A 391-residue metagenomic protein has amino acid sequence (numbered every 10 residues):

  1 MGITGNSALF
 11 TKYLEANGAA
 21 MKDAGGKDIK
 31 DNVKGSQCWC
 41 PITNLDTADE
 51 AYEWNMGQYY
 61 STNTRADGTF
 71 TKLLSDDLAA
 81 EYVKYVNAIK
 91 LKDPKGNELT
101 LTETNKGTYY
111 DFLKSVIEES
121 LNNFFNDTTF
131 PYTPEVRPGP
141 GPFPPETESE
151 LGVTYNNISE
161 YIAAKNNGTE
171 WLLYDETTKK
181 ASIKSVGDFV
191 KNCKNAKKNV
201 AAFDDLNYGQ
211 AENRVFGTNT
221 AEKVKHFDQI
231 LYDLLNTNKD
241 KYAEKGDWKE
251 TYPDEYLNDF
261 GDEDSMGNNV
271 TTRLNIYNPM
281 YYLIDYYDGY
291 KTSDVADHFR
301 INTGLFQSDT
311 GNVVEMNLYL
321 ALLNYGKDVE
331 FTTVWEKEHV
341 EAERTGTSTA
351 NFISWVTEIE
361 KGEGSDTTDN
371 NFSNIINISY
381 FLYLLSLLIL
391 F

Functional and structural regions predicted by a protein language model:
M1-Y59: Primarily recognizes the serine-hydrolase "nucleophile elbow" in alpha/beta-hydrolase and SGNH/GDSL folds
T4-A8, N17, C40-P41, D76 (+3 more regions): Cell-envelope and extracellular/periplasmic
G18-G26, K30-D31, N55, T62-V83 (+6 more regions): Surface-exposed intrinsically disordered loops and tails
A19, D23-A24, D31-N32, N199-D369: C-terminal or late-domain output modules
A48-Y52, M56, P94-K165, D297-Q307 (+2 more regions): C-terminal catalytic histidine-bearing segment of alpha/beta-hydrolase fold enzymes
G107-M280, D285: Long, low-complexity, polar/charged, intrinsically disordered or flexibly structured peripheral segments
S365-F381: C-terminal GPI-anchoring signal of eukaryotic secretory precursors
S379-F391: A cross-kingdom C-terminal cell-surface attachment/processing module
